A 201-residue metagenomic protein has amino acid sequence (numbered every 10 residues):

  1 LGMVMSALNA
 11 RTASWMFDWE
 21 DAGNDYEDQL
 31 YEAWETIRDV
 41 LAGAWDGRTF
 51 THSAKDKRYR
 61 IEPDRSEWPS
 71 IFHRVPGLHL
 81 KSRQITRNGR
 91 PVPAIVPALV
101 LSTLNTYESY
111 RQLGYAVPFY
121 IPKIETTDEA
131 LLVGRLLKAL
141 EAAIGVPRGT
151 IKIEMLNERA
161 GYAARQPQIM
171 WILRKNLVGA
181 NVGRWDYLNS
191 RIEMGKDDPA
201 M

Functional and structural regions predicted by a protein language model:
L1-Q29, W34-M201: Conserved alpha/beta-domain cores
